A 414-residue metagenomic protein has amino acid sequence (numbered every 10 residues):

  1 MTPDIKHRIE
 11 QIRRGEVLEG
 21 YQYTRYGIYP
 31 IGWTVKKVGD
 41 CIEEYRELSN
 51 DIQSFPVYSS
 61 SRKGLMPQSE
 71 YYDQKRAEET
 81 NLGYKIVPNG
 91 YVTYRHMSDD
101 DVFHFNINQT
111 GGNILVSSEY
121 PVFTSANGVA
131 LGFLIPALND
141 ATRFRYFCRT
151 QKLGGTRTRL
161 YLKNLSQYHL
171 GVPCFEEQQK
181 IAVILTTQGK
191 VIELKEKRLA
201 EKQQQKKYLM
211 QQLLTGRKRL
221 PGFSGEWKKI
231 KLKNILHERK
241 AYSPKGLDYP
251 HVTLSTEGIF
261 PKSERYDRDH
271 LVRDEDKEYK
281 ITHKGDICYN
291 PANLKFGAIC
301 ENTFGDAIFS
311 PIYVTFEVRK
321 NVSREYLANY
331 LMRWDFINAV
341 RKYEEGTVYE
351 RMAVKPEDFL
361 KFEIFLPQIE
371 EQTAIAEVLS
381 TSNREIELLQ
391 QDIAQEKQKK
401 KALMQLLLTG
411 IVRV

Functional and structural regions predicted by a protein language model:
M1-I28, V172-K228, L366-V414: Amphipathic alpha-helical coiled-coil/heptad-repeat segments
V17-S49, Q167, F175, P221-P244 (+1 more regions): Non-catalytic DNA-recognition/assembly elements of restriction-modification systems
L18-Q22, I114-E119, L153-E176, A292 (+2 more regions): A short glycine-rich beta-alpha junction/loop motif
Y21-Y23, G39-V92, K233-P244, Y249 (+1 more regions): Sequence-specific dsDNA recognition surfaces
I42, M97, L138, L213 (+5 more regions): Hydrophobic aliphatic residues
G83-T142, R149, E278-F336, V348-E350 (+1 more regions): A short beta-sheet element
